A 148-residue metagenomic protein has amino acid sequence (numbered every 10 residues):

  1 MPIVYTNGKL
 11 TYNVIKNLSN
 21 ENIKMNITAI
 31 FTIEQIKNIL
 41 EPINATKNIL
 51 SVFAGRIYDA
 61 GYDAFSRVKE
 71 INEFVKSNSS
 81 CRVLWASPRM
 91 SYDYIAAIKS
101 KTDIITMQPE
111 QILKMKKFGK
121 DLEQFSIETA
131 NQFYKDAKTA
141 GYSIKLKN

Functional and structural regions predicted by a protein language model:
M1-V4: Basic, low-complexity intrinsically disordered segments
K9, I15, E21-L113, G119-A137: Catalytic alpha/beta core domains of metabolic enzymes, predominantly
T139-S143: Intrinsically disordered or highly flexible coil/loop and linker segments, enriched in small and charged/polar residues
I144-N148: C-terminal extensions of enzymes
